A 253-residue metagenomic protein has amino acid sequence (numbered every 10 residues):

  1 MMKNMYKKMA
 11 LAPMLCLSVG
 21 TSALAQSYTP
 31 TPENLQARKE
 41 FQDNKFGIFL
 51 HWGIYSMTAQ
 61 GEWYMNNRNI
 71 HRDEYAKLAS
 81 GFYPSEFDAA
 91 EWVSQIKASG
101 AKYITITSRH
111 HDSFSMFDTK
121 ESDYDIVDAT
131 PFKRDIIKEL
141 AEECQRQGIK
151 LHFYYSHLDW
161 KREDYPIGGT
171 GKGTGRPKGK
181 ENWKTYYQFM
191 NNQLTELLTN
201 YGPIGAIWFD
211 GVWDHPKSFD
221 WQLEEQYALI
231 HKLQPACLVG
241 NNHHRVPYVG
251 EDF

Functional and structural regions predicted by a protein language model:
M1-K3, P32-E33: Bimodal feature
M2-L11: Bacterial N-terminal signal peptides that target proteins for export
A10-G20: Bacterial N-terminal signal peptides
T21-A25: Sec/Tat signal peptide C-region and signal peptidase I cleavage site
Q26-F253: Mature catalytic domains of secreted/periplasmic carbohydrate-active enzymes
